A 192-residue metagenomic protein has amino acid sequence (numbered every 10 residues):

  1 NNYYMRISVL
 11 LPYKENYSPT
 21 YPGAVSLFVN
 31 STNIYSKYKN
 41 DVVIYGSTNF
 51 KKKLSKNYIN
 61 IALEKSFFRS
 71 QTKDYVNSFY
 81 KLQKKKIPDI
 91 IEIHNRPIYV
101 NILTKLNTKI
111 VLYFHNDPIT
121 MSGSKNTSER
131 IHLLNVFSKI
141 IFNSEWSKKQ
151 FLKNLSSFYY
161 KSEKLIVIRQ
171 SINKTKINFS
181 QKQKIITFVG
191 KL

Functional and structural regions predicted by a protein language model:
S8, I141, K176-L192: Conserved donor-binding/catalytic core segment of Leloir-type glycosyltransferases
P12, P19, T108-I131, Q150: Acceptor-binding helix/loop patch of EC 2.4 sugar-transfer enzymes, predominantly nucleotide-sugar-dependent
Y13-P19, F28-S70, K161: N-terminal strand-loop element at the rim of the active site of nucleotide-sugar-dependent glycosyltransferases
S31, Y80-K81, G123-F142: Membrane-proximal helix-turn-helix segments that form the acceptor-binding/catalytic region of lipid-linked
F50, P97-Y99, W146-K148: Alpha-helix capping/helix-boundary segments
K65-I90: An amphipathic, basic-hydrophobic alpha-helix
E92-I98, F114: Short His-centered aromatic/hydrophobic patch
G123, F137-E163, I172-K174: A short, active-site helix/loop in glycosyltransferases that binds the activated sugar's phosphate group
